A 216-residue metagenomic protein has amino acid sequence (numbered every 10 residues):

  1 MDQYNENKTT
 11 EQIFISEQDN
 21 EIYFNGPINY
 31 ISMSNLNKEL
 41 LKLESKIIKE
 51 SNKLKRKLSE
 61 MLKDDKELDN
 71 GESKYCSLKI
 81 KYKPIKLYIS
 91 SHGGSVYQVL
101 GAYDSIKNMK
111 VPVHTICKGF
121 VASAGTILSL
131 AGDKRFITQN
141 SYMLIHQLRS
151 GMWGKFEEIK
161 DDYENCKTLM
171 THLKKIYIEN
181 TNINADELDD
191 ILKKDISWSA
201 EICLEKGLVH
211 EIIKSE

Functional and structural regions predicted by a protein language model:
M1-E216: Terminal-region recognition feature
